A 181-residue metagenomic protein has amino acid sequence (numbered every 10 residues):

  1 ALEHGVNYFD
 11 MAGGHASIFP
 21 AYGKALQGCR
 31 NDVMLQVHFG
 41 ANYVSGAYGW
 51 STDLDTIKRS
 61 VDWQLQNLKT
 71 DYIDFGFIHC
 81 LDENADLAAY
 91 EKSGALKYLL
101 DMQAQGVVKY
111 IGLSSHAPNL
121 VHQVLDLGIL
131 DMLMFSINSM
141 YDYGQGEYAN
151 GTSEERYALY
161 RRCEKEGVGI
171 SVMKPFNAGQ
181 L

Functional and structural regions predicted by a protein language model:
A1, F9, Y22, L35 (+6 more regions): Conserved, mostly hydrophobic/aromatic
A1, T52-K69, S115-Q123: Short, acidic/polar
A1-F39, Y43, A104: N-terminal binding-site loop/beta-alpha segment at the start of enzyme catalytic domains that lines or forms
V6, T70-I73, V108, L130: A structural motif
Q36-Y48, F77-C80, A178: N-terminal small/glycine-rich loop or linker at the start of catalytic domains across soluble metabolic enzymes
N42-K58, N84-A88: Active-site mouth loops of central-metabolism enzymes
W63-D86: Active-site groove signature of glycoside hydrolases
L81-L181: Beta/alpha (TIM)-barrel catalytic core signal, keyed to glycine-rich beta->alpha loops juxtaposed to Asp/Glu that bind
